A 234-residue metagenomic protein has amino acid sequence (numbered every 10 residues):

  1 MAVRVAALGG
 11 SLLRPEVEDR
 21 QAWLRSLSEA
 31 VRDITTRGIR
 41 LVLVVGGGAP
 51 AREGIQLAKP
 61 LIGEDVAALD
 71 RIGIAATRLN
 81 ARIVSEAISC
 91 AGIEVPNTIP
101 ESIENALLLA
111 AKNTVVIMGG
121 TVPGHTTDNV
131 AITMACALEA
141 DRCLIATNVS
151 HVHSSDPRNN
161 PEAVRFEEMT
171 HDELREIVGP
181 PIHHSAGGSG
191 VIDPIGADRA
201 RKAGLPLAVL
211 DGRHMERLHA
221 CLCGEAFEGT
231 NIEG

Functional and structural regions predicted by a protein language model:
M1-G234: C-terminal catalytic "cap/lid" subdomain
